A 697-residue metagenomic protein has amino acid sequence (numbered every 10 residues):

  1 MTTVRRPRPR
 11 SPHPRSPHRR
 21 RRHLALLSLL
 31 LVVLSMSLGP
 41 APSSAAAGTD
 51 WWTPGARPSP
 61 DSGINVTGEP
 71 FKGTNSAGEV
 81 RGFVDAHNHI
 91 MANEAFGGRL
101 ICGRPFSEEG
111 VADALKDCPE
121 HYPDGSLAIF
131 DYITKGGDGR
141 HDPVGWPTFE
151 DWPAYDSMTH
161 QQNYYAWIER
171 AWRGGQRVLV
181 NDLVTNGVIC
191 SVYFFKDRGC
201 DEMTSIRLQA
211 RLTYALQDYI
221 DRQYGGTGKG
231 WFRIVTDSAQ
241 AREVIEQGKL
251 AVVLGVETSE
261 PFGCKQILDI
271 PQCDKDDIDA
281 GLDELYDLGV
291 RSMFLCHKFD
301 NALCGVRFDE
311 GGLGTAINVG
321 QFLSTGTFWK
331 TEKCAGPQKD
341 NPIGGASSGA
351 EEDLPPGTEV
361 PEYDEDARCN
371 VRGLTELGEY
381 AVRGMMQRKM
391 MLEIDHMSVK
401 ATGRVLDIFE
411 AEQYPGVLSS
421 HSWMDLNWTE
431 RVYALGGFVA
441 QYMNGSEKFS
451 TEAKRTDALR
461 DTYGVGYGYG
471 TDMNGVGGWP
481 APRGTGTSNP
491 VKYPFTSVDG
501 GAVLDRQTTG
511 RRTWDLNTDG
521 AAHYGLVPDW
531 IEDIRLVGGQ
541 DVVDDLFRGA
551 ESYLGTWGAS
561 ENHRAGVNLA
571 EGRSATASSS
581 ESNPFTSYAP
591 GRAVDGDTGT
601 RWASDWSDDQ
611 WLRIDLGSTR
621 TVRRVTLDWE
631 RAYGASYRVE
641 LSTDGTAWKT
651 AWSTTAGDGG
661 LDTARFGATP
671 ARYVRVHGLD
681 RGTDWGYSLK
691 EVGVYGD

Functional and structural regions predicted by a protein language model:
T2-A46: Secretory targeting and sorting signals
A46-C369, E376-R383, T402-E410, V417 (+1 more regions): N-terminal hydrophobic targeting/anchoring segments and the immediately downstream early-domain regions of hydrolases
A565-G617, D628-Y633, S653-A656, D684 (+1 more regions): Disordered, acidic Ser/Thr/Pro-rich linker "stalks" and the adjacent N-terminal cap of the next globular domain
L612-T621, F666-P670: Extracellular and analogous surface-interaction loops
R620-R631, V676: A short beta-strand element within beta-rich, extracytoplasmic domains of secreted/secretory-pathway proteins
K649-G667: Extracellular carbohydrate recognition and processing domains and analogous Trp-centered ligand-binding platforms
H677-D684: Short beta-strand-plus-loop segments that form exposed binding edges in beta-rich domains
